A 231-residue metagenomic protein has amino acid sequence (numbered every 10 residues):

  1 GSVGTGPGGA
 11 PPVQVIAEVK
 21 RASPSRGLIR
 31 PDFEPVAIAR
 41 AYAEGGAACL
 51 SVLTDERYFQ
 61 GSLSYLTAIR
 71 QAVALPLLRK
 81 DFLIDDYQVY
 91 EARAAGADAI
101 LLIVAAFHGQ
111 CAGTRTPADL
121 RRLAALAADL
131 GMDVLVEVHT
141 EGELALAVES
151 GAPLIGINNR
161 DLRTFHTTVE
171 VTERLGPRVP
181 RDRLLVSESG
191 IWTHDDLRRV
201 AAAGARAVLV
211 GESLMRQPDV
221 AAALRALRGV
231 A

Functional and structural regions predicted by a protein language model:
G1-V15: N-terminal positively charged helical leader segments and presequences
V13-Q14, V19, R26-L135, E141-L146 (+2 more regions): N-terminal active-site wall of soluble small-molecule enzyme domains
F59, E137, V186, G190 (+1 more regions): Active-site-adjacent beta-strand anchor residues
A74, E149, P180: Short conserved AdoMet
I84-G96, T140-G151, S187, I191-V210 (+1 more regions): Catalytic cores of alpha/beta
A94-C111, G156-F165, A203-L224: Glycine-rich phosphate-binding active-site loops on the catalytic face of alpha/beta enzymes
L154-V210: Catalytic-face loop-and-helix region of soluble metabolic enzyme cores
R174-R178, A201, R216-A231: C-terminal helical cap(s) of enzyme catalytic domains, especially alpha/beta-barrels
